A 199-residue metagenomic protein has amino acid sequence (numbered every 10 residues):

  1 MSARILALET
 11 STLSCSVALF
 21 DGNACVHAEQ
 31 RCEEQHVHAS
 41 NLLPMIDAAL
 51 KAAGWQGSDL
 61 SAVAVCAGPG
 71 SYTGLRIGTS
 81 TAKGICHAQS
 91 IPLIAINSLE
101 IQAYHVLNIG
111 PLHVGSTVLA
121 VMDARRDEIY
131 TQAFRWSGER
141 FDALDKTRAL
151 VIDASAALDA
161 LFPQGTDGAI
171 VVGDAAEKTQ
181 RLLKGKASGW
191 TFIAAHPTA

Functional and structural regions predicted by a protein language model:
M1-A67: N-terminal beta-alpha supersecondary unit
A24, R31, V37, P92-A199: Surface "functional belts" at beta-alpha junctions
E33-N41, Y72, R76, S80 (+1 more regions): Residues at secondary-structure transition points
N41-M45, S80, G84, I101: Short amphipathic alpha-helical face segments that pack within enzyme cores and frequently flank/anchor catalytic
A48, G84, R181: Surface-exposed charge patches
K51-D59, C86-I96, P111-V114: Phosphate-handling active-site elements
A64-S98: DPxDG-like acidic metal-binding loop motif
